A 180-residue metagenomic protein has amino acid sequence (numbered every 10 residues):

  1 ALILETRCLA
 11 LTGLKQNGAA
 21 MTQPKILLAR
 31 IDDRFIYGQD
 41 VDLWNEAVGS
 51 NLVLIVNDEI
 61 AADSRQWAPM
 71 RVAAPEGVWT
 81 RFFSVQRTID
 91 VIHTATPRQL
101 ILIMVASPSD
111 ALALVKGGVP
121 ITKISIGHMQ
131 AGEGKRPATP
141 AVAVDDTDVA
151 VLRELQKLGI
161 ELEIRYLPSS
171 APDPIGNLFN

Functional and structural regions predicted by a protein language model:
Q16: Cationic, low-complexity basic patches in intrinsically disordered or flexible, solvent-exposed regions
T22-A74, W79: Long, hydrophobic N-terminal alpha-helical segment
K25-A29, N51-L54, W79-R81, Q99-I103 (+2 more regions): Structural motif
A61-D63, T88-I89, D110-A111, A131-G134: Short gly/pro/ser/thr-enriched loop/turn and capping motifs at secondary-structure boundaries
R81-G127: Ordered, amphipathic secondary-structure segments that act as subunit-interaction surfaces in large macromolecular
G117, T122-N180: Glycine-rich, aromatic-bearing surface loops/beta-hairpins
